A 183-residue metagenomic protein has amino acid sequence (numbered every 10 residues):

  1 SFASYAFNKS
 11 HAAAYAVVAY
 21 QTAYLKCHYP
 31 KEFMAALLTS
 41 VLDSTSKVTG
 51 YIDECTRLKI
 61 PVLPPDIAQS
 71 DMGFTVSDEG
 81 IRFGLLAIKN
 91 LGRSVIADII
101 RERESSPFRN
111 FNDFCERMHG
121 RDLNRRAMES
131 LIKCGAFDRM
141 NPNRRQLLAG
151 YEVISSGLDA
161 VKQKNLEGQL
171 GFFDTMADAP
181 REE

Functional and structural regions predicted by a protein language model:
S1-E183: Noncatalytic, beta-rich nucleic-acid-contacting surfaces in large DNA/RNA-processing enzymes
